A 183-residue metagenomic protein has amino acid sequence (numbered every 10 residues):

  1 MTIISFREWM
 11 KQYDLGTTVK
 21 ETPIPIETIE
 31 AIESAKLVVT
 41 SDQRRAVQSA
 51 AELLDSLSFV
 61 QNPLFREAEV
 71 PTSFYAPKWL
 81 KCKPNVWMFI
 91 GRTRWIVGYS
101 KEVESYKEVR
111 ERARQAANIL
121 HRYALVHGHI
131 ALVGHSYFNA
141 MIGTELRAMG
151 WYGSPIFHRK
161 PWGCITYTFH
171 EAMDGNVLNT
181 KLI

Functional and structural regions predicted by a protein language model:
M1-L64, C82-R94, K101-R114, T168-H170: Active-site-proximal alpha-helix that buttresses catalytic centers in soluble enzyme cores
I4-R7, R147-G175: Domain-level recognition of soluble alpha/beta enzyme cores, biased toward histidine phosphatases/phosphomutases
A31-E33, L120-G128: Glycine-rich phosphate-binding loop signature in dinucleotide/nucleotide-binding domains
V39-T40, A124, G128-Y137: Beta-strand elements within well-structured catalytic alpha/beta cores of enzymes that handle phosphate/sulfate esters
A46-V47, F138-A140: Short, active-site-adjacent cap segments at secondary-structure transitions
A50-E52, G143-L146: Short amphipathic alpha-helical segments
R66-K81: Short alpha-helix plus adjacent loop in nuclease-associated cores
